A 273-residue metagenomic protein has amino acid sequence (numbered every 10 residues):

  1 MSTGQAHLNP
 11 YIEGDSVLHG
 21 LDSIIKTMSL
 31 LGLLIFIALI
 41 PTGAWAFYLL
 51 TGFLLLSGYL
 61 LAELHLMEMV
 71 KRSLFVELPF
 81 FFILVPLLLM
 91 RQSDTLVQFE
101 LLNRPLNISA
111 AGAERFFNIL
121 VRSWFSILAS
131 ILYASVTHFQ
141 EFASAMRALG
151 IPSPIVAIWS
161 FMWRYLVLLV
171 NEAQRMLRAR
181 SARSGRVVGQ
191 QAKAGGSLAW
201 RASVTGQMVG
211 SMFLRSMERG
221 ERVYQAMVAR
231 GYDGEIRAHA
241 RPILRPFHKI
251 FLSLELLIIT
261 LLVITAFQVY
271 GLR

Functional and structural regions predicted by a protein language model:
M1-G43, F53-S57, N171-R273: Transmembrane alpha-helix interface motif
L39-I40, G58-L64, V136-T137: Structural signal for the C-terminal ends of transmembrane alpha-helices and the immediately following loop
G43-L50, E68-K71: Short, aromatic-rich membrane-interface segments at the entry and exit of alpha-helical transmembrane domains
A44, H65-L66, I151-I155: Membrane-helix interface segments
L50-S57, Q140-A145: Hydrophobic transmembrane alpha-helix segments characteristic of membrane transport and insertion machinery
L54-A62, E77-F82: Alpha-helical transmembrane segments and their membrane-interface exit regions
M67-L78, F251-L254: Alpha-helical transmembrane segments and their helix-start/interface "positive-inside/aromatic belt" motifs in integral
R72-L198: Juxtamembrane/interface alpha-helical elements of multi-pass membrane proteins
